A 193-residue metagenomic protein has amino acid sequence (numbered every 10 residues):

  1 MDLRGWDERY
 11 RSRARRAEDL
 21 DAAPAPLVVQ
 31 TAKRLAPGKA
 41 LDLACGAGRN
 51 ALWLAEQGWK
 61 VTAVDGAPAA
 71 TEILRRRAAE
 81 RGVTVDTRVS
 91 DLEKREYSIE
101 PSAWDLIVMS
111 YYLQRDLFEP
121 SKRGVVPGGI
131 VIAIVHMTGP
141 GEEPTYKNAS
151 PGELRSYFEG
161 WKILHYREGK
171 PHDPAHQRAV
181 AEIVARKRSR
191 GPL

Functional and structural regions predicted by a protein language model:
M1-L35, K94: Conserved class I S-adenosyl-L-methionine
G38-G46: Conserved class I S-adenosyl-L-methionine
K60-D65: Conserved SAM-binding motif I beta-strand of class I
A67-A69: Conserved SAM/SAH-binding beta-strand->alpha-helix loop
R81-E93: Conserved SAM-binding strand-loop segment of SAM-dependent methyltransferases
S98-L106: A short acidic, Gly/Pro-enriched loop at the edge of an enzyme's catalytic core that lines a small-molecule cofactor
Y112-R123: A short, conserved alpha-helix within the catalytic core of class I
G128-M137: Conserved beta-strand signature within the Rossmann-like core of class I S-adenosyl-L-methionine
